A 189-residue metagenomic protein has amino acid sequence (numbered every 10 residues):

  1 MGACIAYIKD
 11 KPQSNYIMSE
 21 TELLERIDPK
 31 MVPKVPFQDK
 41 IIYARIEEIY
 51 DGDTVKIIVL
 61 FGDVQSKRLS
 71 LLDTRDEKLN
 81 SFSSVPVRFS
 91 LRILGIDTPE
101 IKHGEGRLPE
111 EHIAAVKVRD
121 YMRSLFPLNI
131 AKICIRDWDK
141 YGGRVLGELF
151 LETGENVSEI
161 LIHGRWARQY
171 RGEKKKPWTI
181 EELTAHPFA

Functional and structural regions predicted by a protein language model:
M1-A189: Small beta-barrel nucleic-acid-binding modules, primarily SNase/OB-fold domains and secondarily Tudor-like barrels
